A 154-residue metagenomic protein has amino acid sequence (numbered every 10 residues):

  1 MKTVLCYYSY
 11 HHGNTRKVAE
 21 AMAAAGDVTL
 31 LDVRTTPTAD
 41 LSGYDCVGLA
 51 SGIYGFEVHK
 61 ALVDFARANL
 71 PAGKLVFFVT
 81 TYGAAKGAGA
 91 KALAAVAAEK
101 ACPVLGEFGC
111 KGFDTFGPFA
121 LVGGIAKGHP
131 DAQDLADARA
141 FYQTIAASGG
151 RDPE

Functional and structural regions predicted by a protein language model:
M1-T3, P37: Short linear sequence motifs
T3-C6, Y10, R16-K17, A23-T29 (+1 more regions): FMN-binding flavodoxin-like domain, especially the glycine-rich phosphate-binding loop
D27-T38: A short beta-strand-loop structural module common to alpha/beta enzyme folds
